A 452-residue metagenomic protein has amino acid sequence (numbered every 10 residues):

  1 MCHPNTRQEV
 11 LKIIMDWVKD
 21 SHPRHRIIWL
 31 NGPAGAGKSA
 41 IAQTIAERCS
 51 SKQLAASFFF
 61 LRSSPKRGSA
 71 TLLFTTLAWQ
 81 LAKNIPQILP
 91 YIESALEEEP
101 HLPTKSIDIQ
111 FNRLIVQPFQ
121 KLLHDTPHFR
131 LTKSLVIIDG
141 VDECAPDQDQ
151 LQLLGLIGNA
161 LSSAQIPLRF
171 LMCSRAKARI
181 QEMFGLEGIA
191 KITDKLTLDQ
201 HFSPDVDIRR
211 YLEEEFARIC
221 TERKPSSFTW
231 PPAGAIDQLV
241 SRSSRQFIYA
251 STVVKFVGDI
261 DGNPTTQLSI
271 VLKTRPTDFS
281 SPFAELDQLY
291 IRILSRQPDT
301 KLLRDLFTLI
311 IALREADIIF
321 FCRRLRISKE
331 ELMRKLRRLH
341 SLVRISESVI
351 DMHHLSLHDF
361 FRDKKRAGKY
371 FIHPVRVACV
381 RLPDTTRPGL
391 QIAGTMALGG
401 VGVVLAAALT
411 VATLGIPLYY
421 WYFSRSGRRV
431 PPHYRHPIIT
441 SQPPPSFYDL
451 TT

Functional and structural regions predicted by a protein language model:
M1-L382, R387-G400, A408, G415 (+3 more regions): Conserved NB-ARC/NACHT P-loop NTPase core of NLR-like innate immune receptors
